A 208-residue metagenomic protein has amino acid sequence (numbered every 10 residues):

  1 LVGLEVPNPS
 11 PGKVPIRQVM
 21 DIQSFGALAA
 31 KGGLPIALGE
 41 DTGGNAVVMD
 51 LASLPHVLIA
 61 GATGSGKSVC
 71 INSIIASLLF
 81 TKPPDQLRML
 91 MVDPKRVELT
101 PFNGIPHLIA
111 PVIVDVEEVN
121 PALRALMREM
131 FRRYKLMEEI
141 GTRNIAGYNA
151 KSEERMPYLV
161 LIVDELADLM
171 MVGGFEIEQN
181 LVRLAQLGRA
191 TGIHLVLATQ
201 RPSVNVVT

Functional and structural regions predicted by a protein language model:
L1-E5, V19, Q23-T142, M156-T208: P-loop NTPase catalytic phosphate-binding loop
P9-I16: Short, charged/polar, Gly/Pro-enriched secondary-structure boundary elements
I16-V19, G147-Y148: Short alpha-helical interface patches
I145-R155: Amphipathic alpha-helical surface "interface" segments used for docking/oligomerization or membrane association within
